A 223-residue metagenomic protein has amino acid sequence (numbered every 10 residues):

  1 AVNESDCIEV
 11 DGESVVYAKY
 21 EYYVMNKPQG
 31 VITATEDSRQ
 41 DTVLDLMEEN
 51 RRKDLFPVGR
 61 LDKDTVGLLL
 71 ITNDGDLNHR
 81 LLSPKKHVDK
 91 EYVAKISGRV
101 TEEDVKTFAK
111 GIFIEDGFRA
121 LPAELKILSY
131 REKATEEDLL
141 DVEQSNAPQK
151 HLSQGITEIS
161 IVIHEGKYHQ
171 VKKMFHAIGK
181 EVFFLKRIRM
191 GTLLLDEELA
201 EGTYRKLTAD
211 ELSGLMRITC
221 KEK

Functional and structural regions predicted by a protein language model:
A1-K223: Basic, flexible Lys/Arg- and Gly-enriched helix-loop patches that mediate nucleic-acid binding at interfaces with rRNA
